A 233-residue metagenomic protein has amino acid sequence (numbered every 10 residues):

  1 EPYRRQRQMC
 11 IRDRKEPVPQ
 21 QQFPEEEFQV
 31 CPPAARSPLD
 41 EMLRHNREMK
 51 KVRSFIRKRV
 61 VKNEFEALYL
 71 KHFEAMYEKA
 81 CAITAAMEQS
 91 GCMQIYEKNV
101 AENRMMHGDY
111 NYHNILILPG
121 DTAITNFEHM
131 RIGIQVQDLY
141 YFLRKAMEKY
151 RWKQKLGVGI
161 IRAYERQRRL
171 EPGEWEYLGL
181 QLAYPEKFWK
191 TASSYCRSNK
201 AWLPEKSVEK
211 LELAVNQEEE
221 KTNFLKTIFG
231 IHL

Functional and structural regions predicted by a protein language model:
E1-D13: Single conserved hydrophobic/aromatic residue that forms the stacking wall/gate of nucleotide- or nucleobase-binding
R5-Q8, Q20-S37: Membrane-interface helix-loop-helix junctions at boundaries between adjacent transmembrane segments
R14-P24, M147, E165-R168: Protein kinase-like catalytic domain
F28-M105, K210: ATP-dependent phospho-/nucleotidyl transfer catalytic cores
A85-V136: Active-site acidic catalytic loop and adjacent metal/ATP-binding pocket of ATP-dependent phosphoryl transfer enzymes
Q135-R169, L182-W202: Active-site activation/catalytic loop segments of kinase-like enzymes and analogous catalytic loops in related
W189-L233: ATP/Mg2+ or Mg2+-diphosphate-binding catalytic cores that bind nucleotide phosphates or diphosphates via glycine-rich
